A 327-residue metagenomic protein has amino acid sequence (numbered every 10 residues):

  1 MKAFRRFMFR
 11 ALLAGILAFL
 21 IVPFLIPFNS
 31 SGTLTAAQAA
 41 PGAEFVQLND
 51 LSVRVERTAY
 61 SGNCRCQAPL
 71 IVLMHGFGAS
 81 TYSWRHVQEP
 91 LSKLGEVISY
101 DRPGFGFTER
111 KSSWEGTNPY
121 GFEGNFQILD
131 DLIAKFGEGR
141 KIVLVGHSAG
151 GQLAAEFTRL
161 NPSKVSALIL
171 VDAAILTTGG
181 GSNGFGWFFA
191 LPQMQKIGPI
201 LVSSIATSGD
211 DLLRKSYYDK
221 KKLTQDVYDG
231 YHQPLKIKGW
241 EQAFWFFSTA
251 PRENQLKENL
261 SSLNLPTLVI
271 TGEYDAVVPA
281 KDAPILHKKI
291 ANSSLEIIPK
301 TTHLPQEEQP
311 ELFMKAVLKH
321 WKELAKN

Functional and structural regions predicted by a protein language model:
K2-F45: An N-terminal hydrophobic leader/cap segment in hydrolases
S31-A36, V53, G180-F185, I200-S262: Conserved alpha/beta-hydrolase catalytic His-Asp/Glu region
E44, L48-D50, R54-C64, R102-V145: Active-site loop/oxyanion-hole signature of alpha/beta-hydrolase fold enzymes
T58-R110: Conserved HGGG/HGGXW glycine-rich cap/lid loop of the alpha/beta-hydrolase fold
R159, L168-I197: Flexible "cap/lid" loop of the alpha/beta hydrolase fold
L263, V269-T271: Short beta-strand/loop motif that positions the catalytic acidic residue of the alpha/beta-hydrolase fold
Y274-V278: Acidic catalytic loop of the alpha/beta-hydrolase fold
S293-N327: Catalytic active-site module of serine/aspartate enzymes centered on a nucleophile-bearing elbow/loop
